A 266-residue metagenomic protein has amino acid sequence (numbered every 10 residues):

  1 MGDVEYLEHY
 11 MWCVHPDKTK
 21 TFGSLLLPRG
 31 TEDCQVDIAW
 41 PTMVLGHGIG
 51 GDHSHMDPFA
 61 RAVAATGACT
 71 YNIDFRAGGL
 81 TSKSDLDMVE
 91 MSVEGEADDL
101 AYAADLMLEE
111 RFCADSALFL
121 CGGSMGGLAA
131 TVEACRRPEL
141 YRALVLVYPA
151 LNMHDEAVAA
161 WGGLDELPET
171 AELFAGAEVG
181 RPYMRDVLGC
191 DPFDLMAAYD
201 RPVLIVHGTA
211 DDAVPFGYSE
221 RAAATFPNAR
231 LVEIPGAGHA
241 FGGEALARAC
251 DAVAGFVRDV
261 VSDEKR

Functional and structural regions predicted by a protein language model:
M1-V36: N-terminal cap/lid segment of alpha/beta-hydrolase-fold proteins
W40, L45-G51: Active-site glycine-rich loops that stabilize anionic/oxyanionic intermediates across multiple enzyme folds
I49-R61: The serine-hydrolase catalytic nucleophile loop
H55, V89-E110: Alpha/beta-hydrolase active-site loop
A60-S84: Conserved alpha/beta-hydrolase
C135-G180: Hydrolase active-site cap/lid region
Y199, I205-H207, D211: Short beta-strand/loop motif that positions the catalytic acidic residue of the alpha/beta-hydrolase fold
A237-C250: Catalytic histidine-centered segment of alpha/beta-hydrolase-like enzymes
